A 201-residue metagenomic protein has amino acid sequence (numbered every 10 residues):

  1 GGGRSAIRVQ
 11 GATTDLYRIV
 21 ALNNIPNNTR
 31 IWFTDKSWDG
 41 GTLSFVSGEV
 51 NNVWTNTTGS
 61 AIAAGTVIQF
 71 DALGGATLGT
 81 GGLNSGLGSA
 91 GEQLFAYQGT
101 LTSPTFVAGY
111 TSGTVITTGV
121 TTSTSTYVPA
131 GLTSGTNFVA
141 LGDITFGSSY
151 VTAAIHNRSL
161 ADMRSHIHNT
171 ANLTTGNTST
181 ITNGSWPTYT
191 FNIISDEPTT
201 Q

Functional and structural regions predicted by a protein language model:
G1-Q93, Q98-L132: Activation on beta-sandwich/Ig-like modules and their edge loops
L83-T190: Conserved beta-structured recognition patch
P187-Q201: Enriched but not universal
